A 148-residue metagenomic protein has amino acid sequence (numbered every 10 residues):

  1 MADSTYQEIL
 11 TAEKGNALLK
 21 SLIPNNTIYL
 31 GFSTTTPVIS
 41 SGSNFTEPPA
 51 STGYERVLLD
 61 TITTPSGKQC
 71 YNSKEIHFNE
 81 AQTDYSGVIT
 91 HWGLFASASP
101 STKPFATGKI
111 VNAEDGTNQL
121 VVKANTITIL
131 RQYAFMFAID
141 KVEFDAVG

Functional and structural regions predicted by a protein language model:
M1-T90, A96-G148: Small cysteine-rich, disulfide-bonded extracellular modules of the LU/uPAR three-finger superfamily and closely related
